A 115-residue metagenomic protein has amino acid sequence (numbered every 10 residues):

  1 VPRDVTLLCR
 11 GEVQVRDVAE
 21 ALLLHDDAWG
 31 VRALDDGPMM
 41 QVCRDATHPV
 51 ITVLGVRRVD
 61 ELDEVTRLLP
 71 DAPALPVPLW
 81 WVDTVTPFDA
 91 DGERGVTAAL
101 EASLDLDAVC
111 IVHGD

Functional and structural regions predicted by a protein language model:
V1-D115: Acidic (Asp/Glu-rich) sequence patches and key acidic residues that form negatively charged surfaces used
